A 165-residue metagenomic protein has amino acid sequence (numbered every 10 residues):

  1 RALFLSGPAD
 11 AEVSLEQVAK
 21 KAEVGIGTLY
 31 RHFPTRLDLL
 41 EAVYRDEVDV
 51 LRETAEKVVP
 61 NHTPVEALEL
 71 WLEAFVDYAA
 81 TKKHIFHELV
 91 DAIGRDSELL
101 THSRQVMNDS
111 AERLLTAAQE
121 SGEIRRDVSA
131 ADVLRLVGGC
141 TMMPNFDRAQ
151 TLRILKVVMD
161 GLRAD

Functional and structural regions predicted by a protein language model:
R1-Q17, K21: Short, amphipathic alpha-helix enriched in basic
S6-A9, Y30-L40: HTH DNA-binding helix-turn interface
G27: Key DNA-contact positions within bacterial/archaeal DNA-binding proteins
L40-E47: Alpha-helical DNA-contacting segments of helix-turn-helix folds
A42, E53-A80, R95-D96: Hydrophobic alpha-helical connector segments
L70, V76-R113, G138-N145: Short secondary-structure transition hinges
D109, R113-I124, G139-D165: C-terminal peripheral helix-coil segments that are non-catalytic and often amphipathic
